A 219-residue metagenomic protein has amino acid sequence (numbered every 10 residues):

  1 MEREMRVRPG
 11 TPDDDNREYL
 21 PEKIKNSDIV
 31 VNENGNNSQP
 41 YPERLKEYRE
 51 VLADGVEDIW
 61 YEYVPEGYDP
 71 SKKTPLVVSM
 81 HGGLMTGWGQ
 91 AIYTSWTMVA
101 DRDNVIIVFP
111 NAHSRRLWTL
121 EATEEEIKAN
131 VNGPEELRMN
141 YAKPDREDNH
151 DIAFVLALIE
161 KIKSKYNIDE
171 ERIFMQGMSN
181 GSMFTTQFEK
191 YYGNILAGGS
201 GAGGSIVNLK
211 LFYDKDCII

Functional and structural regions predicted by a protein language model:
M1, V99, V108-P110, G199 (+1 more regions): Generic low-polarity alpha-helical segments
M1-L76, R102, K143, E147 (+2 more regions): A domain-start/cap signature at the N-terminus of enzymes
E47, A53-Y61, K73-E170, Y191: Serine-hydrolase catalytic machinery in alpha/beta-hydrolase-like enzymes
E62-G67, W96-T97, L209-D216: Short amphipathic alpha-helices and their capping/turn segments at secondary-structure boundaries
S71, I168, F212-D214: Short, flexible coil/linker segments at domain boundaries that flank nucleotide/cofactor-interacting
M80-L84, K163-Y166, M178, S182-T185 (+3 more regions): Cell-envelope and extracellular/periplasmic
A197-I219: The feature captures the conserved acid-bearing segment of alpha/beta-hydrolase catalytic domains
